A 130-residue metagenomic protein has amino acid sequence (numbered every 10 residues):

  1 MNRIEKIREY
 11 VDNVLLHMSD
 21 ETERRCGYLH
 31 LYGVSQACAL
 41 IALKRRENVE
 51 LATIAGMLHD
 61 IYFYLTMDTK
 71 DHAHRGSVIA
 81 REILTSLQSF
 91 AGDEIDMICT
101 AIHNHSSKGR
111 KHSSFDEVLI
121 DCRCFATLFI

Functional and structural regions predicted by a protein language model:
M1-I130: Metal-dependent phosphohydrolase cores
